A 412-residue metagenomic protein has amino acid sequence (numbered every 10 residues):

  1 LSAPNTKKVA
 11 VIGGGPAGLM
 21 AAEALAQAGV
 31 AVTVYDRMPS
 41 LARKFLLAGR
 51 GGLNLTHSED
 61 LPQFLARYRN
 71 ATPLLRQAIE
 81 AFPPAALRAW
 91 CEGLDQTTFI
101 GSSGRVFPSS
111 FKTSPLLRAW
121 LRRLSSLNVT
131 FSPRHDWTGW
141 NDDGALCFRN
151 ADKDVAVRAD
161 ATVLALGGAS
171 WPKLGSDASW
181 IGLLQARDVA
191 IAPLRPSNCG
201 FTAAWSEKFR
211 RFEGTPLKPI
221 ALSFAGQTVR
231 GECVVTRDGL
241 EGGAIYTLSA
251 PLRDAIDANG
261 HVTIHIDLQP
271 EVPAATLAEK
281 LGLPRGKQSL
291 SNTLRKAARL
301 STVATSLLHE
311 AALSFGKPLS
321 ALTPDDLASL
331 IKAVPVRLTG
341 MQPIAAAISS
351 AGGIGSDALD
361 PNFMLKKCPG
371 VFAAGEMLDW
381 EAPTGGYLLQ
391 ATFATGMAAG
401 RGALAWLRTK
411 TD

Functional and structural regions predicted by a protein language model:
K7-V34, A403-L404: N-terminal Rossmann-like FAD-binding beta1-loop-alpha1 element of flavoenzymes
A26-R50: Glycine-rich FAD pyrophosphate-binding loop
Q27-A28, M38-S40, L61-Q63, E80 (+8 more regions): Residue-level recognition of phosphate/Mg2+-coordinating polar/acidic sites in nucleotide-handling active sites
L46-L116: A conserved beta-strand/loop capping segment in the N-terminal third of enzymes that catalyze redox or closely related
L75-P83, S103-R122, W171-S176, T202-S206 (+1 more regions): Short beta-strand to alpha-helix junction loop
P133-A145: A conserved short coil-to-beta-strand element within the FAD-binding core of flavoproteins
A161-S206: Glycine-rich loop(s) and the adjacent beta-strand/alpha-helix scaffold that form part
S170-L183, R187, W380-K410: A conserved FAD-binding loop/helix module that cradles the flavin
